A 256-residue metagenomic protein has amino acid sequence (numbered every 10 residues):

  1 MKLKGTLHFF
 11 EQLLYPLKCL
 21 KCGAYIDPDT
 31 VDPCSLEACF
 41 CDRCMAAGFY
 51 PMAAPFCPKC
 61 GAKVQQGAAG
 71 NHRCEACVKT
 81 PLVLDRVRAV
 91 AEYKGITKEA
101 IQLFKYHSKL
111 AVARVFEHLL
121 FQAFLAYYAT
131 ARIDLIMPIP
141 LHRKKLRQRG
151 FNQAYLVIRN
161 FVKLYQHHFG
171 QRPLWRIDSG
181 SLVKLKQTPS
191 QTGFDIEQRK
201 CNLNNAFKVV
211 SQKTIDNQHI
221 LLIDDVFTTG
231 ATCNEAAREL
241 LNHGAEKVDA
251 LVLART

Functional and structural regions predicted by a protein language model:
M1-T256: Glycine-rich phosphate/pyrophosphate-handling loop used in enzymes and phosphotransfer proteins
